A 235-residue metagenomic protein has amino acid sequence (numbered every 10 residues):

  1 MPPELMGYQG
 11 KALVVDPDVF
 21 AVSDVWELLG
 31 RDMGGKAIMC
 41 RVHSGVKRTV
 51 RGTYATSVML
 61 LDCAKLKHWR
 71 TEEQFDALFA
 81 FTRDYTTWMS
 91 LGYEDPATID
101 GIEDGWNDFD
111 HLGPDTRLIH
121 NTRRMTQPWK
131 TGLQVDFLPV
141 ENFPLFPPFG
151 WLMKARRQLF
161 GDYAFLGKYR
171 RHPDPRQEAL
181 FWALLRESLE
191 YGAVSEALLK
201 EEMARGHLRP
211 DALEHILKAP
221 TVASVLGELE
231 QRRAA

Functional and structural regions predicted by a protein language model:
M1-H43, R51, L60-C63: GT-A fold catalytic core of metal-dependent nucleotide-sugar glycosyltransferases, centered on the diacidic
P2, I38, T56-L60, I99-G101 (+1 more regions): Conserved hydrophobic/aromatic beta-strand scaffold that supports enzyme active sites
P2-P3, L28, T49, M89-G92 (+1 more regions): Short, flexible, glycine/charge-rich loop motifs used to bind or transfer phosphoryl groups or to couple energy/partner
V15, Y54-S57, P114-D115: Residues that flank catalytic or metal-binding motifs in active/ligand-binding sites
H43-G45, D104-G105: Glycine-rich, charged/polar anion/phosphate-binding loops that engage phosphate groups from diverse ligands
S44-K47, T53-E73, W88: A gly/proline- and charged-residue-enriched helix-loop-helix capping module
R48-Y54, D95, L112: Short capping loops/turns at secondary-structure boundaries
K67-A235: A glycosyltransferase accessory/donor-loop signature
